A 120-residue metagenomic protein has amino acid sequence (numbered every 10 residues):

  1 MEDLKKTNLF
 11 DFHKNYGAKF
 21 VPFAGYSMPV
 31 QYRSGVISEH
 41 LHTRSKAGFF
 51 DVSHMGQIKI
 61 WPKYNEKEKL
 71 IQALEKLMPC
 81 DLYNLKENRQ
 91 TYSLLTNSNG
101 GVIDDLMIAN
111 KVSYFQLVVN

Functional and structural regions predicted by a protein language model:
M1-N120: Basic, glycine/lysine-rich polyanion-binding surfaces/domains
